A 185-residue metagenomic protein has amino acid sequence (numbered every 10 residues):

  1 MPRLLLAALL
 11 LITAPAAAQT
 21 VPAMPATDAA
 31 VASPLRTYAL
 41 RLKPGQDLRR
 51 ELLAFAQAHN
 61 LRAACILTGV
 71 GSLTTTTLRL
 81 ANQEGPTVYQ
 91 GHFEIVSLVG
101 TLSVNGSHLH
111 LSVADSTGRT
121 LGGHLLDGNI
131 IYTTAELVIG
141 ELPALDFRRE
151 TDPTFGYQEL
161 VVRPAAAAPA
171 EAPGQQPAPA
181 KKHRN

Functional and structural regions predicted by a protein language model:
P2-A7: Sec-dependent signal peptide recognition, specifically the positively charged N-region followed immediately by
T13-P15: N-terminal signal peptide c-region/cleavage motif recognized by signal peptidases
Q19-T37, L42-A64, T68, L73-H108 (+2 more regions): N-terminal intrinsically disordered, cationic/polar leader segments that include organellar targeting peptides
